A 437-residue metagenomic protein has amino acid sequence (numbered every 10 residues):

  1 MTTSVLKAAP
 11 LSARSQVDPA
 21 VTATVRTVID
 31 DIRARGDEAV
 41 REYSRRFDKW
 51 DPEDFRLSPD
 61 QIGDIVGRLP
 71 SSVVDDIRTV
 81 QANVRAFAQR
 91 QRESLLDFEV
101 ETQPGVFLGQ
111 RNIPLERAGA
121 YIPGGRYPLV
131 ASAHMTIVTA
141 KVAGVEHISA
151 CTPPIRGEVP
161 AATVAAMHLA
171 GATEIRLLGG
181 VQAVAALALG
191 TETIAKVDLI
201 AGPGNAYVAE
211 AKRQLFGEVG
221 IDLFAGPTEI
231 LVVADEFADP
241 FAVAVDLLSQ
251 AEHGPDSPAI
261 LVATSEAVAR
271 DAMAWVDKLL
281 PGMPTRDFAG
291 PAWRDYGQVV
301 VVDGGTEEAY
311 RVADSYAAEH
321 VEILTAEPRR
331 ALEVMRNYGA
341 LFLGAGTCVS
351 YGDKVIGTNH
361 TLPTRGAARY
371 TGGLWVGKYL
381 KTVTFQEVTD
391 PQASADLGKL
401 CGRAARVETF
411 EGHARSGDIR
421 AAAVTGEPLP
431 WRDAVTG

Functional and structural regions predicted by a protein language model:
M1-E116: N-terminal Rossmann-like NAD(P)+-binding subdomain of aldehyde/semialdehyde dehydrogenases
M1-K7, E174-G179, Q298-G305: Short acidic-hydrophobic, aromatic-tinged amphipathic segments that line or gate anion-handling sites
F98-A165: Conserved small-residue-rich beta-alpha loop and adjacent elements that most often cradle the phosphate/pyrophosphate
A131, V142-E158, A234-M283: Glycine-rich phosphate/diphosphate-binding loop of Rossmann-like nucleotide-binding domains
G171-P258: Conserved NAD(P)+-binding/catalytic subdomain of aldehyde/semialdehyde dehydrogenases
H253, L261-Y338: A glycine- and small/hydrophobic-rich beta-loop-beta segment that serves as a flexible "lid/hinge" or phosphate-binding
D314-G437: C-terminal core of ALDH-fold dehydrogenases
